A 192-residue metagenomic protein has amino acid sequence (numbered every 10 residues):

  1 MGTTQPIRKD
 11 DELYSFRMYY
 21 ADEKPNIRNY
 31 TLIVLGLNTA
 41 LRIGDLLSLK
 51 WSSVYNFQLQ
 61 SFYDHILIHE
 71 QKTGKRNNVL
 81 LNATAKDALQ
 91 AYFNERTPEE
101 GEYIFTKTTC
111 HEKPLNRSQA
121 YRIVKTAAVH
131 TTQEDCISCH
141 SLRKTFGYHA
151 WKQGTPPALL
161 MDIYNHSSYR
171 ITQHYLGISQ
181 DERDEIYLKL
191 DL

Functional and structural regions predicted by a protein language model:
M1-I7, L192: C-terminal secondary-structure termini that scaffold catalytic or DNA-interacting sites
T3-Q5, Q71-Q90, E102-K125: C-terminal catalytic core of Y-nucleophile DNA break-rejoin enzymes
D10-T39, I43: Basic, Lys/Arg- and aromatic-enriched nucleic-acid-binding interface segment
D45-L47, I137, G147, T155-H166 (+1 more regions): Active-site-proximal segment of tyrosine recombinases
S48-R76, A83-A85: Conserved tyrosine-mediated DNA breakage-rejoining catalytic core shared by Y-recombinases
S48-Y55, M161-S167, L176-I178, D191: A short, basic/aromatic helix-end/turn motif that makes direct DNA contacts
L49, K75, E112, V129 (+3 more regions): Catalytic phosphate/metal-binding cores of nucleic-acid and nucleotide-processing enzymes, i.e., regions that mediate
I68-E70, H166-K189: Catalytic-site neighborhood detector that most strongly recognizes the C-terminal catalytic loop/helix of tyrosine
